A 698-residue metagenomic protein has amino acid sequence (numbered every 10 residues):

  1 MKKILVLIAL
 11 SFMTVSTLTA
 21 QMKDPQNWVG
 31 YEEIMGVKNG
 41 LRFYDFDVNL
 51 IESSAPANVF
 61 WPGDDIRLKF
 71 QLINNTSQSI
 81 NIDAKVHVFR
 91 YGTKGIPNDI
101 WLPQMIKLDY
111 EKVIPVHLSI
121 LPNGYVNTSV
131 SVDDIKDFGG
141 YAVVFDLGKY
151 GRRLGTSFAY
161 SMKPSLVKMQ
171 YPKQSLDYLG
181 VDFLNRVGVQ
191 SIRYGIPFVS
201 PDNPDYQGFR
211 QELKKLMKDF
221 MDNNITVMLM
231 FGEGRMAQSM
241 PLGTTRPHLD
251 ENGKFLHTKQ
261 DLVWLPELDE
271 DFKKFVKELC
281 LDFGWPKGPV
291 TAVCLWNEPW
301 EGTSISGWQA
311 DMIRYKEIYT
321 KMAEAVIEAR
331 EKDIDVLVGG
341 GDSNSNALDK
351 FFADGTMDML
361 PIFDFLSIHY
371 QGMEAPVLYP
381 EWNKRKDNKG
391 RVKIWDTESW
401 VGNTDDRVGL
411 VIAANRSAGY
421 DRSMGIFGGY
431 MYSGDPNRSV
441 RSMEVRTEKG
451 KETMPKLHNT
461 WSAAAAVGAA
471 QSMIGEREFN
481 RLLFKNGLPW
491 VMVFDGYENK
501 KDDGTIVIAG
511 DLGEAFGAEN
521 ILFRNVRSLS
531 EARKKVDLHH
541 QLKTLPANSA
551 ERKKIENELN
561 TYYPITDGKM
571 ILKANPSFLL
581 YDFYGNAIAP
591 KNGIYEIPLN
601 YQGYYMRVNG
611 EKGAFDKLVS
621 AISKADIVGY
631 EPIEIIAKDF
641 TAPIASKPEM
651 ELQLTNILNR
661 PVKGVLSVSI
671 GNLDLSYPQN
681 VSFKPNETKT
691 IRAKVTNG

Functional and structural regions predicted by a protein language model:
V6-S16: Bacterial N-terminal signal peptides
A20-V187, L538, E611-G698: Mature N-terminal, pre-catalytic/accessory segment of carbohydrate-active enzymes
Y150-K274, E278, C294: N-terminal substrate-binding region of glycoside hydrolase catalytic domains
P172-D177, I192-Y194, V227-F231, T291-L295 (+4 more regions): Hydrophobic faces of well-ordered beta-strands that scaffold small-molecule active sites in alpha/beta enzyme cores
S175-D182, I196-E212, M236-S239, E267 (+5 more regions): Acidic-and-aromatic substrate-binding clefts and catalytic sites of carbohydrate-active enzymes
T244-F363, H369-E381, N403-A413: Active-site cleft segment of glycoside hydrolase catalytic domains centered on the general acid/base Glu
E301-I305, E381-V411, R422-M454: Active-site clefts of carbohydrate-active enzymes
A413-H540, P546, A550, K554-Y584 (+2 more regions): Aromatic- and carboxylate-lined catalytic core of secreted/periplasmic carbohydrate-active enzymes
